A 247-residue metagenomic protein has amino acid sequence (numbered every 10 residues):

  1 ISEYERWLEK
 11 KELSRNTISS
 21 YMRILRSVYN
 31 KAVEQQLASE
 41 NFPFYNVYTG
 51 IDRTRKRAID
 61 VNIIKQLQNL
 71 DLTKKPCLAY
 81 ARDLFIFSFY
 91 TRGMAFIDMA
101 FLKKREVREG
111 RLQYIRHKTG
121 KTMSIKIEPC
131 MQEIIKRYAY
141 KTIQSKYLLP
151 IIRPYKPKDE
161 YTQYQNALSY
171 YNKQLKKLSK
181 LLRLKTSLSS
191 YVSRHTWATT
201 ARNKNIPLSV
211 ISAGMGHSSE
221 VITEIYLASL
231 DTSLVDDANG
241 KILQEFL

Functional and structural regions predicted by a protein language model:
I1-R55, L70-T73: N-terminal core-binding DNA-recognition domain of tyrosine recombinases/integrases
R15, F42-F96: Basic, Lys/Arg- and aromatic-enriched nucleic-acid-binding interface segment
N46, F101-R137: Conserved tyrosine-mediated DNA breakage-rejoining catalytic core shared by Y-recombinases
A58, R116-G120, M215-G240: Catalytic-site neighborhood detector that most strongly recognizes the C-terminal catalytic loop/helix of tyrosine
I64, E128-K185: Active-site/catalytic core of tyrosine-dependent DNA strand-transfer enzymes
N69, T73-P76, Q144, N172-A213: Short, basic (Lys/Arg/His-rich) helix/loop patches that form interaction surfaces in the mid-to-C-terminal regions
R105-R111, K185-T186, I206-I225: Short, polar N-cap/turn motifs at the start of nucleic acid-interacting alpha helices
S124-P129, E133, R137-Y138, A228-L247: DNA/chromatin major-groove-contacting recognition/catalytic segments
